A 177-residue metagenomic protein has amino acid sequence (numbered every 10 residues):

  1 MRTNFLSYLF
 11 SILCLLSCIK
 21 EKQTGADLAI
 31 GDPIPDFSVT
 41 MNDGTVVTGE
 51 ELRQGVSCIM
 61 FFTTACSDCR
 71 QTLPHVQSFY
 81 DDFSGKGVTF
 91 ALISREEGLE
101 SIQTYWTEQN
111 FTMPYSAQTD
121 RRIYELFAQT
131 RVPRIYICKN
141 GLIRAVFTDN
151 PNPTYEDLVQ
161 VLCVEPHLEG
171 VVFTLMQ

Functional and structural regions predicted by a protein language model:
M1-L16: Sec-dependent bacterial lipoprotein signal peptides
C18-D36, Q177: N-proximal helix/coil linker or "cap" segments that precede and/or mark the start of modular domains
S38-S57: A short beta-strand-turn-helix
G55-S57, F62-C66, R131: Short pre-active-site segment immediately N-terminal to redox-active cysteine/selenocysteine motifs in thiol-based
F61-Q77: Conserved redox-active cysteine motifs that mediate thiol-disulfide chemistry, especially di-cysteine Cys-X(1-2)-Cys
G87-L99, F111-D120: Thiol-based oxidoreductase modules, predominantly thioredoxin-like and allied folds used for disulfide exchange
W106-N140: Short, internal strand/loop/helix patches that form the active-site neighborhood or redox-interaction surface
I137-Q177: Thiol-/selenol-based redox modules, centered on thioredoxin-like and closely related oxidoreductase domains
